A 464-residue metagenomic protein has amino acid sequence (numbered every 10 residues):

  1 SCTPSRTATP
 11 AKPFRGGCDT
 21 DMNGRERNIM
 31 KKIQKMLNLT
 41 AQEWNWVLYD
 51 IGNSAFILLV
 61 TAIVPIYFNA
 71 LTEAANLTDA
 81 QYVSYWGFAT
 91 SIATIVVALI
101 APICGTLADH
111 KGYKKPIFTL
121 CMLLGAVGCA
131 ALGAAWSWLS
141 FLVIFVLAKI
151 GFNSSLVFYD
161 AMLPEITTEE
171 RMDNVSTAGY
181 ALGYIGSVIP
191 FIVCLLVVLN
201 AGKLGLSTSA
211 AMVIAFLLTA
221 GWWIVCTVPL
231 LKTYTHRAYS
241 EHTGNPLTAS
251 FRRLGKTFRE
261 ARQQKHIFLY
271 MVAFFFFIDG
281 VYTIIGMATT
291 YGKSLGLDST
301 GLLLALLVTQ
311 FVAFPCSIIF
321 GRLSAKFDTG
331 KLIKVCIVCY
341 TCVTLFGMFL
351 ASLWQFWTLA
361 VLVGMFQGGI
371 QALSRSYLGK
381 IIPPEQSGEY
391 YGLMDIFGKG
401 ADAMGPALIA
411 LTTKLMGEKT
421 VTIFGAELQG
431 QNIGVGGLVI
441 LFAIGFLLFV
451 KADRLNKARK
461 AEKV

Functional and structural regions predicted by a protein language model:
K31-E43, H236-M271: Juxtamembrane intracellular "pre-TM" segments in multi-pass secondary transporters
L37-T94, H266-L295, L302-A305: Helix-loop boundary and gating motifs at the non-cytosolic
D79-A80, V198-A220, L411-F442: A membrane-interface helix-boundary motif in multi-pass transporters
L99-G112, C316-D328, T413: Helix-to-loop junctions at the C-terminal end of transmembrane segments in multipass secondary transporters
P116-A130, K331-F346: Structural signature of the two symmetry-related core transmembrane helices
G133-F145, M348-A360: Helix-loop junctions at membrane interfaces in 12-TM secondary transporters
S176-L195, F397-P406: Glycine-rich segments within core transmembrane alpha-helices of 12-TM secondary carriers
W222-T233, G436-V464: Multi-pass alpha-helical transporter architecture, strongest for 12-TM Major Facilitator/SLC carriers used
